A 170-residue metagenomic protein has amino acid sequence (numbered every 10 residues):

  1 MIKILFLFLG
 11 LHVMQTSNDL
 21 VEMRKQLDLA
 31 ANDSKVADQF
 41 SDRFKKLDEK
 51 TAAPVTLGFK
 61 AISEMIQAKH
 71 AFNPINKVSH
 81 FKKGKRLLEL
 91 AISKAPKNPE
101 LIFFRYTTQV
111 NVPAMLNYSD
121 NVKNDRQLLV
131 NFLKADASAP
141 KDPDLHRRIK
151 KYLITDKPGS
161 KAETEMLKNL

Functional and structural regions predicted by a protein language model:
M1-L20: Bacterial Sec-dependent N-terminal signal peptides
T16-P54, M65: Start-of-domain marker
L29-R43, K77-K85, Y118, N124-R126: Helix-turn-helix repeat elements of alpha-solenoid scaffolds
A30, A61, I66-I75, N111-L116 (+1 more regions): Short coil/turn linking the two alpha-helices of tandem helical-hairpin repeats
T51, P96-K97: Short coil turns that delineate tetratricopeptide repeat
P54-T56, L101: TPR alpha-solenoid repeat register
K60, Q67, R105, R148-L153: Structural register within alpha-helical repeat arrays
L129-L170: Terminal, low-structured helical/coil segments at or just beyond the last alpha-helical repeat
